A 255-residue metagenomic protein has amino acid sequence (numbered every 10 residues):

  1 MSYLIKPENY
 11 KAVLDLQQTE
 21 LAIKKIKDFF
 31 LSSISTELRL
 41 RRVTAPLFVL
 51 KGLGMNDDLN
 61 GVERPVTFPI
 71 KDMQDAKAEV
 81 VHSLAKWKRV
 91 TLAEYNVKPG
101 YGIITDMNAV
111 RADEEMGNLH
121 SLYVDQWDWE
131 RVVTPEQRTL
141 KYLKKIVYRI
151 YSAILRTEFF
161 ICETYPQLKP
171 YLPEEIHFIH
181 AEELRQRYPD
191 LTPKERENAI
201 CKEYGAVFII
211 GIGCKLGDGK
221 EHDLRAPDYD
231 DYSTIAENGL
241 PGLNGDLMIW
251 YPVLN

Functional and structural regions predicted by a protein language model:
S2-N255: Structured aminoacyl-transfer and RNA-binding surfaces used for tRNA recognition/handling in the translation apparatus
